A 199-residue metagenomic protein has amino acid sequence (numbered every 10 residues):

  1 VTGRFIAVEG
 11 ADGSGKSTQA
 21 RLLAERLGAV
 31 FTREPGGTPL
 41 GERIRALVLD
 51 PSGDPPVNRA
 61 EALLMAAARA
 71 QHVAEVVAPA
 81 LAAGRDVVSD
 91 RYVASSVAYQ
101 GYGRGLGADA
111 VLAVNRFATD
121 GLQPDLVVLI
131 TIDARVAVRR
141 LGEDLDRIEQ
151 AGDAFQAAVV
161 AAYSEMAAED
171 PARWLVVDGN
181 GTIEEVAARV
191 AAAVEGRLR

Functional and structural regions predicted by a protein language model:
T2-F5: Pre-Walker A (Motif I) flank of P-loop NTPase domains
V8: Hydrophobic anchor at the beta1->P-loop junction of P-loop NTPases
G13-S14: ATP-binding Walker
S17: Walker A/P-loop
A24, R135-R199: NTP-dependent small-molecule kinase module
V30-T119, R189: ATP-dependent small-molecule kinase phosphotransfer cores that center on conserved nucleotide phosphate-binding segments
R91, S96-A162: A glycine- and Lys/Arg-enriched "phosphate-lid" helix/loop adjacent to the NTP-binding pocket of small-molecule kinases
